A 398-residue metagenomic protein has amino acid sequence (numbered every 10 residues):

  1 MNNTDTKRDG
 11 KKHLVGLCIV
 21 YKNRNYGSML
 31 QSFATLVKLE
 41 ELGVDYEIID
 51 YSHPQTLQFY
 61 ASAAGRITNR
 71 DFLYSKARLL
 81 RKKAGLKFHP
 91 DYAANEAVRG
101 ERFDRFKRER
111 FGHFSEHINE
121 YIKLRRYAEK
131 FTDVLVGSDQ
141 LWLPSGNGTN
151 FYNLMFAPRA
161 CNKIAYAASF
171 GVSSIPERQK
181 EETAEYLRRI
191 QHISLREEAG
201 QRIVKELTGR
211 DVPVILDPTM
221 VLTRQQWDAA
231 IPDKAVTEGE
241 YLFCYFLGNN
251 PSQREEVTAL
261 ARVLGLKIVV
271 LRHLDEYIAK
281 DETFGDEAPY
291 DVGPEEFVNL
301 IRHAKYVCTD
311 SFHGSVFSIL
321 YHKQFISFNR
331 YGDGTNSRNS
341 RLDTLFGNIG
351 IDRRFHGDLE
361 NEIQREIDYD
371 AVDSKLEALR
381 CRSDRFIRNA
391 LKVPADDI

Functional and structural regions predicted by a protein language model:
N2-I398: Active-site anion-handling motifs in enzyme catalytic cores
